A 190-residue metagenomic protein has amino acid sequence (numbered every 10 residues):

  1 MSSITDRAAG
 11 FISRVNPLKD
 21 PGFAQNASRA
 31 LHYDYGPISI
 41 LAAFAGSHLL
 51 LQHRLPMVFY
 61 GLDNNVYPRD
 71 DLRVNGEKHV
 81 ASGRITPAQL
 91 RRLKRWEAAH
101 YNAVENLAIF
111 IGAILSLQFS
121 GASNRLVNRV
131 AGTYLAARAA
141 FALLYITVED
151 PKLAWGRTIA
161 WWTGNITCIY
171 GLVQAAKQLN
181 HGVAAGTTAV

Functional and structural regions predicted by a protein language model:
R7-Q25: Membrane-proximal N-terminal segments immediately preceding the first transmembrane helix
S28-V80: N-terminal signal-anchor transmembrane alpha helix
H32-A43, L126-V130, A154-G164: Transmembrane alpha-helices of multi-pass eukaryotic membrane proteins
L41-Q52, N106-I109, G132-A139, W162-V173: Hydrophobic alpha-helical transmembrane segments of multipass integral membrane proteins
Y101-S116: Core segments of transmembrane alpha-helices that mediate helix-helix packing or line hydrophobic substrate/ligand
Q118-A136: Short alpha-helical packing/oligomerization segments
A140-I166: Interfacial loop-to-transmembrane junctions
L172-V190: Juxtamembrane boundary at the C-terminal end of a transmembrane helix
